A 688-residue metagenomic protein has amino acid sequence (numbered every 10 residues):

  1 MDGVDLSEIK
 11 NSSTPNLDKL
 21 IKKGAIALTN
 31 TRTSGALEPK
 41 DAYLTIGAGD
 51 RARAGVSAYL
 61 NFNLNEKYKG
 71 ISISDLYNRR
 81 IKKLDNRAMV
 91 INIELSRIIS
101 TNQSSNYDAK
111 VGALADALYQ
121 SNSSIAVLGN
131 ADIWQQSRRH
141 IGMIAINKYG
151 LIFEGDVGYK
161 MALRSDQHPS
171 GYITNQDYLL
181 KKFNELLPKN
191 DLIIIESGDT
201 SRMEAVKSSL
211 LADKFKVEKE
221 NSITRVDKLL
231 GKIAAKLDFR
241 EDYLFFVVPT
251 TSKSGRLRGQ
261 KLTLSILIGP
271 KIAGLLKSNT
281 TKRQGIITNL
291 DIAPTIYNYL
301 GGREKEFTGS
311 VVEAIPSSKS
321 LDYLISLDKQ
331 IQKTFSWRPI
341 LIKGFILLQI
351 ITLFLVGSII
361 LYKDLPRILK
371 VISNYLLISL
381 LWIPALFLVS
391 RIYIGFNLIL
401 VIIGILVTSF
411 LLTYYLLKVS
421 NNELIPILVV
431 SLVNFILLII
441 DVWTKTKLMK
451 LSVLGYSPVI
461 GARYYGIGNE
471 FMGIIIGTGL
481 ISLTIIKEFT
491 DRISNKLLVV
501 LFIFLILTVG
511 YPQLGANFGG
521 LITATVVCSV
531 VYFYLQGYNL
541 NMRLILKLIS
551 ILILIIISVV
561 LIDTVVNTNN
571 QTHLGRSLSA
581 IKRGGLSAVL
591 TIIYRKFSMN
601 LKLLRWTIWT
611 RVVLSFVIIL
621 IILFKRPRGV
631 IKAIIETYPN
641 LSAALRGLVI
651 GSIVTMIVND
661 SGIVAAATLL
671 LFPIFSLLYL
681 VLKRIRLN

Functional and structural regions predicted by a protein language model:
M1-W337: Soluble extramembrane regions of membrane proteins in the secretory/endomembrane system
F245, V500-F504, G519-S558, I674: Hydrophobic alpha-helical segments of polytopic membrane proteins
D322-V459, Y465, N469-I485, F489 (+1 more regions): Core alpha-helical transmembrane segments of integral membrane proteins
Q332-K343, G455-I475, Q513, S577-W609: Short aromatic-rich membrane-water interface segments that cap or initiate transmembrane helices in multi-pass membrane
R391-N397, V509-G519, I657-V664: Membrane-interface helix caps and helix-loop-helix hairpins in membrane proteins
L400, I439-V453, L514, F518-L521 (+1 more regions): Membrane-helix interface motif
S420-L428, D491-L497, G537-I551: Membrane-interfacial entry segments at the cytosolic side of transmembrane helices
S494, R626-A644: Membrane-interface helix-loop-helix junctions at transmembrane boundaries of multi-pass membrane enzymes, predominantly
